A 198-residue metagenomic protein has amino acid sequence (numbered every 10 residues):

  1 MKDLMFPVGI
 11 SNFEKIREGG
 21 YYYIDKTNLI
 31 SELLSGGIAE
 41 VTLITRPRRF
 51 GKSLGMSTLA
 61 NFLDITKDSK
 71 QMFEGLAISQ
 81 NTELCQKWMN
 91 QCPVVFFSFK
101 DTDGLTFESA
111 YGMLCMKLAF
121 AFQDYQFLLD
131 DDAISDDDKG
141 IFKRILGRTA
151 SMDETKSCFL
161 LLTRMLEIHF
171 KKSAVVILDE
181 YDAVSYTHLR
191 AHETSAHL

Functional and structural regions predicted by a protein language model:
M1-N81: Walker A/P-loop-proximal flanking segment of P-loop NTPase domains
G9-I10, S109, M113, A119-K156 (+1 more regions): Conserved P-loop NTPase mechanochemical-coupling segment
G37-I38, N90-Q91, F170-K172: Short loop/turn elements that form and flank the Walker-type P-loop nucleotide-binding site in RecA-like NTPase cores
D68-Y125: P-loop NTPase motor core
M152-S173: Conserved helicase/translocase P-loop NTPase motor core
D179-E180: Walker B catalytic acidic pair
T187-A196: Conserved small/polar residues in nucleotide/adenosyl-binding loops
